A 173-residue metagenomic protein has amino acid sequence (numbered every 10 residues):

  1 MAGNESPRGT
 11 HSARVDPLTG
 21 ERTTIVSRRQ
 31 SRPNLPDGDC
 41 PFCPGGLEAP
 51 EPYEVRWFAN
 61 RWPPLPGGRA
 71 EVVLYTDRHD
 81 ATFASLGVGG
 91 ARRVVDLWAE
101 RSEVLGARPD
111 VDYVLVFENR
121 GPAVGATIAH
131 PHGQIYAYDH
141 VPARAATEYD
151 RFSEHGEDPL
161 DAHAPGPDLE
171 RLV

Functional and structural regions predicted by a protein language model:
M1-H130, Y136-V173: Active-site microenvironments that recognize anionic phosphate/pyrophosphate groups
